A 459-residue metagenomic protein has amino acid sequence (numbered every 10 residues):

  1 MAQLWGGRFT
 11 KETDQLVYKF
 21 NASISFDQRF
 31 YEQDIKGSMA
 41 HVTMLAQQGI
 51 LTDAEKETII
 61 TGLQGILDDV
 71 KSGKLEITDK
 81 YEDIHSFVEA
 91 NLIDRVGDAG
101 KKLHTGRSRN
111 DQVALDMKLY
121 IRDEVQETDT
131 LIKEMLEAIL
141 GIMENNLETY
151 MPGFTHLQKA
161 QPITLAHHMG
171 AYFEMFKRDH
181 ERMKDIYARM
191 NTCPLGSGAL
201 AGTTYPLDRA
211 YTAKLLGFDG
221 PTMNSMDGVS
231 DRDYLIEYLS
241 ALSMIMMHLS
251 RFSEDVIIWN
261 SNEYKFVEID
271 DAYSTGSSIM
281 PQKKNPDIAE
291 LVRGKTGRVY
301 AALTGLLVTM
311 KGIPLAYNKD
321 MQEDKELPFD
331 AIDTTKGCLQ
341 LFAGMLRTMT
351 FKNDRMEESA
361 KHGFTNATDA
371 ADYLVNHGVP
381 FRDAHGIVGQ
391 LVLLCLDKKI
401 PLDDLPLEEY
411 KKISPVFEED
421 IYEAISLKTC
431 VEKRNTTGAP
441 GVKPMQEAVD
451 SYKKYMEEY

Functional and structural regions predicted by a protein language model:
M1-G202, L207-A213, T275-G276, D287 (+3 more regions): A helix-coil-helix interface module used to build multimeric assemblies and to scaffold catalytic/cofactor sites
A2-G37, D98-A99, M280-Y459: Glycine-rich cofactor/substrate-binding loops
S38, H85, E89, L235-Y238 (+2 more regions): Short runs of predominantly hydrophobic/aromatic residues within well-ordered alpha helices that form helix-helix
H41, G62, I66-D69, N91 (+17 more regions): Generic, well-ordered alpha-helical scaffold segments in large soluble proteins
T43-L51, T164-H167, I236-M244, D369-G378: Short, well-ordered beta-strand elements within core beta-sheets of diverse protein domains
I50-L51, L75, Y264-K265, P380 (+1 more regions): Conserved hydrophobic residue
A54-E55, P152, T222, D383 (+1 more regions): A generic structural-conservation signal
R122, D129, E144, P152 (+5 more regions): Charged, flexible cofactor/metal-binding loops and thiol motifs
